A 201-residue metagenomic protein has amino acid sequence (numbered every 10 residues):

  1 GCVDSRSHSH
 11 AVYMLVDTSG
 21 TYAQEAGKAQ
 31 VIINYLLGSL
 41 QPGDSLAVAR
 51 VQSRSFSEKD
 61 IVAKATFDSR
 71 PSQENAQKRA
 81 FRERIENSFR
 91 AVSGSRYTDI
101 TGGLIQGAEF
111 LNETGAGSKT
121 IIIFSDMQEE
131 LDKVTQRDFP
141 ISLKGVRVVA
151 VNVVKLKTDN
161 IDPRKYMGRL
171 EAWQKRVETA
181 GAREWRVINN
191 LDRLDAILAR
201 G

Functional and structural regions predicted by a protein language model:
C2-S5: Bacterial signal peptide processing site
H8-S69, T120-I122, I188-L194: Von Willebrand factor
H10, S95-G145: Exposed acidic/Ser/Thr-rich ligand/metal-binding surfaces
T18-E25, E86-Y97, T158-R164, L198: Second-shell loop/turn segments in exported
Y22-E25, F56-K59, E129-Q136, K157-I161 (+1 more regions): Extracytoplasmic/secreted cell-surface and envelope-processing proteins
D68-S118, L156: Von Willebrand factor
Q128-A172: VWA/integrin I-like adhesion module and closely mimicked acidic/polar interface patches used
G168-G201: C-terminal helix of von Willebrand factor
